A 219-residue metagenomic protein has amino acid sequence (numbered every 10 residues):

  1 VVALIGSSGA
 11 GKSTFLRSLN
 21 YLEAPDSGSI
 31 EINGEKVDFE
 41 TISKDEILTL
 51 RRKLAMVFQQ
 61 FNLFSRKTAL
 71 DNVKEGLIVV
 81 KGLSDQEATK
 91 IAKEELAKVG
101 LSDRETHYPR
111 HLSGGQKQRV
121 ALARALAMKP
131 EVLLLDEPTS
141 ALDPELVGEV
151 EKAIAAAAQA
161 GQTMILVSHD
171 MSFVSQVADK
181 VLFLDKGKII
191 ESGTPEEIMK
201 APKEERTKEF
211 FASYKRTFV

Functional and structural regions predicted by a protein language model:
V37-A55, D85, I198-P202: ABC ATPase NBD coupling module
Y108-L112, Q116: Conserved ABC ATPase signature
A127-E131: A short, proline-enriched helix->beta-strand linker immediately N-terminal to the Walker B motif in ABC-type P-loop
L133-D136: Catalytic Walker B motif of ABC-type/P-loop ATPase nucleotide-binding domains
P144-L146: Helix N-cap at the start of a conserved alpha-helix in ABC-type nucleotide-binding domains
V174-Q176: A short, surface-exposed alpha-helical micro-motif characterized by mixed small hydrophobic and charged/polar residues
